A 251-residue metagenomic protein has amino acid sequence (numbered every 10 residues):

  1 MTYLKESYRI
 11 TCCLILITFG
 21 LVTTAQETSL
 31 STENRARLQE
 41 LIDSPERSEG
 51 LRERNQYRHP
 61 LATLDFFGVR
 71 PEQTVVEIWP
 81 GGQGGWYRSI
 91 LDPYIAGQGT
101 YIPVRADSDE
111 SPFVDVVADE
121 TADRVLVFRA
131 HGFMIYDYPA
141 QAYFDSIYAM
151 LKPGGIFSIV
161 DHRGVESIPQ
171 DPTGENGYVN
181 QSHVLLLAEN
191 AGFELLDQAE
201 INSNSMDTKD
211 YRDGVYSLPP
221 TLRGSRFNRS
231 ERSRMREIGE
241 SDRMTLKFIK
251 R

Functional and structural regions predicted by a protein language model:
N55-T74: Conserved alpha-helix/loop element of class I SAM-dependent methyltransferases that forms part of the SAM/SAH-binding
E72-Q83: Conserved class I S-adenosyl-L-methionine
D92, A140-P153: A short glycine-rich, Lys/Arg-flanked "PGG" loop and its adjoining helix->strand segment in the class I
V114-V125: A short acidic, Gly/Pro-enriched loop at the edge of an enzyme's catalytic core that lines a small-molecule cofactor
D123-Q141: A short SAM/SAH-binding and catalytic strip from SAM-dependent methyltransferases
G154-H162: Conserved beta-strand signature within the Rossmann-like core of class I S-adenosyl-L-methionine
Q170-L196: Conserved Class I S-adenosyl-L-methionine
T208-R251: Core SAM-dependent methyltransferase catalytic element
